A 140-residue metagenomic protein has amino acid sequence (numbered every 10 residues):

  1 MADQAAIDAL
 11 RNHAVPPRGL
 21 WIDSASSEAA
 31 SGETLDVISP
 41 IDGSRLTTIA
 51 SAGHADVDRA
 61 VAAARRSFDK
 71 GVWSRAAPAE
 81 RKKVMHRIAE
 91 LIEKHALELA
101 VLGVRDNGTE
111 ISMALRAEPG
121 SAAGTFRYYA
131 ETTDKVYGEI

Functional and structural regions predicted by a protein language model:
M1-I49, K83, R87, K135-I140: Terminal low-complexity tails and localization/encapsulation signals of metabolic enzymes
L46-Y137: Glycine-rich loop-to-alpha-helix module at the N-terminal edge of alpha/beta enzyme cores
